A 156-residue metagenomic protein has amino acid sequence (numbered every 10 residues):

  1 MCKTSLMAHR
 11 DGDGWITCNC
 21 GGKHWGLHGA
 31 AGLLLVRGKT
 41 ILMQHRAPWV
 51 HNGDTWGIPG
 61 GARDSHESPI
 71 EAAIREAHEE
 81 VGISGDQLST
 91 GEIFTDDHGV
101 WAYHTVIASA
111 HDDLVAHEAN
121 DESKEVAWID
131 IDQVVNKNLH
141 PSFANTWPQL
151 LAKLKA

Functional and structural regions predicted by a protein language model:
M1-K3, K155-A156: Short intrinsically disordered terminal tails
C2-G32: Acidic, metal-coordinating catalytic segment for phosphate/diphosphate chemistry, firing primarily on the Nudix
W25-G26, I41, T55, V126: A residue-level structural signature of the nucleotidyltransferase/glycosyltransferase Rossmann-like core
W25-H28, V36, V50-H51, H98-W101 (+1 more regions): A generic fold-level signal
G29-A31, K39, Y103-H104, K124: Change "...and in nucleic-acid phosphodiester-cleaving endonucleases..." to "...and in nucleic-acid processing enzymes
L35-G38, A108-A110: Active-site beta-strand termini and strand-to-loop segments that position acidic
V36-E80: Conserved Nudix-box catalytic region and its N-terminal flanking loop in Nudix hydrolases and closely related
G61-A156: Unchanged
